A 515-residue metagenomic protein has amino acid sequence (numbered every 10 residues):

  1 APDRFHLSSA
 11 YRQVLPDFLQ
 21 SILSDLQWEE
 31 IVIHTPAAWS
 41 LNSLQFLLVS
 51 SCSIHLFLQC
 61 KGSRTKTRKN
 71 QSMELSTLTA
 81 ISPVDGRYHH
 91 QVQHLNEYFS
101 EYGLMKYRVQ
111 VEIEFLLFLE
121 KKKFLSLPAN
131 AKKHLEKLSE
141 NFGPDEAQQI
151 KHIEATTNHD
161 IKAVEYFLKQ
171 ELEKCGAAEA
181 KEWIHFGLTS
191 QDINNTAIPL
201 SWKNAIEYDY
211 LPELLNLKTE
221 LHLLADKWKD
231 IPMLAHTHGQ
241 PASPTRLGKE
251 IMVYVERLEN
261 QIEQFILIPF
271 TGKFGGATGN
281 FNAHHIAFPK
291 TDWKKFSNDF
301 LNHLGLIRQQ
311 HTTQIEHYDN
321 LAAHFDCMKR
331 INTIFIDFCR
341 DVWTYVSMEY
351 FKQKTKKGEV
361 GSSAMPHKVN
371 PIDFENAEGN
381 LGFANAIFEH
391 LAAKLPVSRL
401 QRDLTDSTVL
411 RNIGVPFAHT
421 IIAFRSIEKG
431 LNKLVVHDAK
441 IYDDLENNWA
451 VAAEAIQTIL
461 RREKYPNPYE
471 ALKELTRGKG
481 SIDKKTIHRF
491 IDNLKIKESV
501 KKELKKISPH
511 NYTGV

Functional and structural regions predicted by a protein language model:
P2-S24: Histidine-centered active-site loop/cap adjacent to the catalytic His in serine esterases/O-acetyl transfer systems
L47-L48: Compositionally biased, intrinsically disordered low-complexity segments enriched in Pro/Arg/Gln/His
E74-H284, F288-L301, G361-S362, I372-N376 (+4 more regions): A helix-coil-helix interface module used to build multimeric assemblies and to scaffold catalytic/cofactor sites
E74-K106, F124, I153-N158, E349-Y350 (+1 more regions): Glycine-rich cofactor/substrate-binding loops
L119, E165, L172, Y210 (+12 more regions): A structural signal for well-ordered alpha-helices, especially hydrophobic packing surfaces of coiled-coils
K295-F374, E378: Acidic, glycine-rich loop-and-beta core segments that form the ion-binding/anion-interacting portion of active sites
